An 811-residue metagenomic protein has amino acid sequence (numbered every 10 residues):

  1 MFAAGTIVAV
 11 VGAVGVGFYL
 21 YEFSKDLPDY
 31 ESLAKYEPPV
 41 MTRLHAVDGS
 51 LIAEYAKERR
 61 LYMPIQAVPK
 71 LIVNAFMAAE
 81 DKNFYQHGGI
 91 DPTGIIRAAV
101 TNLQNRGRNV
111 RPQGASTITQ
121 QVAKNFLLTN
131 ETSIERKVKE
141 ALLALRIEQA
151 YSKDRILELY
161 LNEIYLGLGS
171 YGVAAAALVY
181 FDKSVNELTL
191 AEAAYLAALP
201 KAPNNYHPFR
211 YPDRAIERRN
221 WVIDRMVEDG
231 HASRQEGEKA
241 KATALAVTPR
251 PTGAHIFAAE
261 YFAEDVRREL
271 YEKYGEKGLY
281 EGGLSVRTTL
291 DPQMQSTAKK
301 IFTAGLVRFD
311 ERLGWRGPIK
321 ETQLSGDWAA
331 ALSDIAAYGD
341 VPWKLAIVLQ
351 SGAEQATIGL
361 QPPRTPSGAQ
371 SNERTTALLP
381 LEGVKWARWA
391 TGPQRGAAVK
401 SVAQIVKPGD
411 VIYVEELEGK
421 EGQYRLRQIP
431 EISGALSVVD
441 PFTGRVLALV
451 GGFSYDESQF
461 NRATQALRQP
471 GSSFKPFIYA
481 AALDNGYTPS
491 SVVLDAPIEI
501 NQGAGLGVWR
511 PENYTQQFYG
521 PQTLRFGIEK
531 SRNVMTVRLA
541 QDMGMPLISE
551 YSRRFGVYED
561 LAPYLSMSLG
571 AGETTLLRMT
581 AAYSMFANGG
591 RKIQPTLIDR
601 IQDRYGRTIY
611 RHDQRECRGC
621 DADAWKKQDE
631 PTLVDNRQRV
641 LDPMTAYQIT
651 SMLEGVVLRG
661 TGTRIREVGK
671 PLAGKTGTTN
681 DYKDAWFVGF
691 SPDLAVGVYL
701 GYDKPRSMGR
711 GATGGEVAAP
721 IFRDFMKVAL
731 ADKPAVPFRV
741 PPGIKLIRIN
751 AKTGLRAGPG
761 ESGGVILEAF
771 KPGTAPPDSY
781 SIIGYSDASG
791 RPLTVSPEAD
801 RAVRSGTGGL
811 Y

Functional and structural regions predicted by a protein language model:
M1-H45, N83: N-terminal type II signal-anchor transmembrane helix that functions as the membrane-insertion/stop-transfer segment
M41-V47, V68, L188, K344-L360 (+3 more regions): A short, well-structured edge-of-sheet supersecondary motif
F76-M77, M226, A298, T443-G444 (+6 more regions): Active-site SXXK
Y85-I95, Y171-A174, S233-E236, F460 (+4 more regions): Short, well-structured active-site flanking segments
N105-T132, K183-N186, G253-H255, F442-T443 (+5 more regions): Conserved catalytic neighborhood of penicillin-recognizing serine enzymes
N109-P362, L539, R553-R554, Y558-D560 (+2 more regions): Non-catalytic, structured segments within soluble enzyme domains
A244-L245, P251, H255, L290 (+6 more regions): Active-site-proximal helix/loop microenvironment of the serine DD-peptidase/beta-lactamase transpeptidase fold
T252, L324-D334, Q350-E354, Q361-T365 (+8 more regions): Soluble, non-transmembrane domains of envelope/secretory-pathway proteins that act on or interact with carbohydrate
